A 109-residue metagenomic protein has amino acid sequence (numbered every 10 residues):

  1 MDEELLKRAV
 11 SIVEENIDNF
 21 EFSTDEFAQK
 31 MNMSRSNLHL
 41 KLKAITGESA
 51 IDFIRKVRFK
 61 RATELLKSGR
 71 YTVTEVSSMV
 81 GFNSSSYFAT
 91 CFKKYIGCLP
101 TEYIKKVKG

Functional and structural regions predicted by a protein language model:
M1-K7, E15, Q29-M31, A44-D52 (+1 more regions): Short, Lys/Arg-enriched, Trp-marked, Pro/Gly-tolerant hinge/linker segments that flank
V10-F22, L42, T46, T63-T72 (+2 more regions): Basic, amphipathic alpha-helical hairpins
S23, S34, S49, T72 (+2 more regions): Short coil/turn motifs that cap or connect alpha-helices
D25-M33, L38, L42, V76-N83 (+2 more regions): Append "Primarily bacterial transcriptional regulators
H39, R55, V73, Y95 (+1 more regions): Residue-level detection of beta-strand scaffold positions
A44-N83, K105-G109: Terminal helix-turn-helix DNA-binding modules in bacterial transcription factors
T90-G109: …primarily DNA-binding HTH/wHTH and HhH modules…
